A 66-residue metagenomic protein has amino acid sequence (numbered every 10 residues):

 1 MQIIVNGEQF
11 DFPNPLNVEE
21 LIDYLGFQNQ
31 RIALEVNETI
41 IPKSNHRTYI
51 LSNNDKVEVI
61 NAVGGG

Functional and structural regions predicted by a protein language model:
V5-G7, V36: Structural motif
G7-L16: Short, contiguous acidic and Ser/Thr-rich linear segments
L16-L25: Short amphipathic, charge-patterned alpha-helical segments
I41-H46: Short alpha-helix capping/helix-loop boundary micro-motifs
